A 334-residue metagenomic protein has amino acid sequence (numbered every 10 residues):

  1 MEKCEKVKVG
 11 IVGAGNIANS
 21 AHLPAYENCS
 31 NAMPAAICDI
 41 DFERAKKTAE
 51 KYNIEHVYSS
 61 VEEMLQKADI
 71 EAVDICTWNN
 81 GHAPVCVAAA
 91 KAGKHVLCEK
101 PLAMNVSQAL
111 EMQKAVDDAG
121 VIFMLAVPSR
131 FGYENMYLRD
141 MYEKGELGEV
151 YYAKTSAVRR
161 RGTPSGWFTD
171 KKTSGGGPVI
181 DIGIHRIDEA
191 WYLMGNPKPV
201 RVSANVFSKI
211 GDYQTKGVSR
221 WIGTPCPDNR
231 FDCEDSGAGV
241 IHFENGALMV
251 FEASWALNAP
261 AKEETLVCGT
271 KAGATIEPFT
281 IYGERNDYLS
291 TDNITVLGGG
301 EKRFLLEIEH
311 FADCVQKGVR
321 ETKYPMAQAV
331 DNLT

Functional and structural regions predicted by a protein language model:
M1, D188-Y282, I308-R320: Contiguous beta-strand/loop segments that form the cofactor/metal-binding neighborhood of enzyme cores
M1-K6, A72-I75, E244, H310-T334: C-terminal helix-rich "cap/oligomerization" subdomain common to oxidoreductases
M1-Y52: N-terminal Rossmann-like dinucleotide-binding module
I17, I276, G298-E309, Y324-A327 (+1 more regions): Active-site loop of classical SDR/Rossmann-like NAD(P)-dependent oxidoreductases, centered on the catalytic Tyr-X3-Lys
A18, C98, F123-L125, F251 (+1 more regions): Hydrophobic residues in well-ordered beta-strands that form the structural core
D41, Y52-A115: Beta-loop-alpha module in the N-terminal Rossmann-like domain of NAD(P)-dependent dehydrogenases, especially those
E111-P128, L147-T155: Rossmann-fold dehydrogenase core element
S129-R230: Predominantly a Rossmann-like dinucleotide-binding segment in NAD(P)-dependent oxidoreductases
